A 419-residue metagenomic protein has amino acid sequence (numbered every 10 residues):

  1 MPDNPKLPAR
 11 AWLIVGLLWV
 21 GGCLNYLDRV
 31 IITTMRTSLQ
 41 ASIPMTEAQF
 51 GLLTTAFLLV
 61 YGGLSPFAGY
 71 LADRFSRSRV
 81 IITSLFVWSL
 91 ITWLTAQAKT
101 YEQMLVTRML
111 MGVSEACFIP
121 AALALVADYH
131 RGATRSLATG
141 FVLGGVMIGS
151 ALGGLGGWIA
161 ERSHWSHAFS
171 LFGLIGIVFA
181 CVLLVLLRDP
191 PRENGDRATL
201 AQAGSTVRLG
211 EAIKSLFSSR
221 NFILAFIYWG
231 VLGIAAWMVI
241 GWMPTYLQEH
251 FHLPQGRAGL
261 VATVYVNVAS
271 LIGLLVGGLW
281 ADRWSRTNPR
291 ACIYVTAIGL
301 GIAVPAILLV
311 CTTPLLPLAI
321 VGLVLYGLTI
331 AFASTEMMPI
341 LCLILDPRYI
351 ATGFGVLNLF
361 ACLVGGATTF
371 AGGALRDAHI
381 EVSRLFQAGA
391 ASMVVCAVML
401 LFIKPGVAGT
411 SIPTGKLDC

Functional and structural regions predicted by a protein language model:
P2-L7, P191-F226, H250: Juxtamembrane intracellular "pre-TM" segments in multi-pass secondary transporters
V30, L58-P66, S150-A151, N267-L275 (+1 more regions): Residue-level signature of mid-helix packing/kink "hotspots" within the transmembrane helices of 12-pass Major
I32-T33, R220-L275, I330, S334 (+2 more regions): Extracytoplasmic gate region of multi-pass secondary transporters
P44, S76, Q97-Q103, R131 (+1 more regions): Helix-breaking motifs and short loop linkers at transmembrane-helix boundaries and internal kinks in secondary membrane
G63-K99: Conserved MFS/SLC helix-loop-helix module at the cytosolic interface between two early adjacent transmembrane helices
R79-W93, A291-I307: Structural signature of the two symmetry-related core transmembrane helices
T107-G145: Cytoplasmic helix-loop-helix junction between adjacent transmembrane helices in 12-TM secondary transporters
V142, V146-D189: Helix-loop-helix hairpin linking two adjacent transmembrane segments in secondary transporters
